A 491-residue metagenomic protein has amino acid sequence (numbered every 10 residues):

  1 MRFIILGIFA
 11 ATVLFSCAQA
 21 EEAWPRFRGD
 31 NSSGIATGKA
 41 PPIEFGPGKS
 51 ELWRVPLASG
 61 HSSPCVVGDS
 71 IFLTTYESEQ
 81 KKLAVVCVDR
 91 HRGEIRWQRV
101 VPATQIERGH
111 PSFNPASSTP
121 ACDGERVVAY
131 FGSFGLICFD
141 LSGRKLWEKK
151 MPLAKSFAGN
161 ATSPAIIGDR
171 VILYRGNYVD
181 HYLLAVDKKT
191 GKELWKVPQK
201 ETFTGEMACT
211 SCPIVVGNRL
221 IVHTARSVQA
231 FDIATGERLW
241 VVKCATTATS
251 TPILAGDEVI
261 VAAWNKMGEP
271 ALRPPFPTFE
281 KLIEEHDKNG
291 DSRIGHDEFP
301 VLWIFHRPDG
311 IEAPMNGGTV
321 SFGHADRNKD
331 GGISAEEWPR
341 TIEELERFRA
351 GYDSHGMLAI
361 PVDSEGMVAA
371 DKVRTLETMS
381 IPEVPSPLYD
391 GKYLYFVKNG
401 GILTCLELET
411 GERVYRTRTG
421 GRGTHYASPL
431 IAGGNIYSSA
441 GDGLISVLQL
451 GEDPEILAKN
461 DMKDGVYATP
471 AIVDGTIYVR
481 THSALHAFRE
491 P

Functional and structural regions predicted by a protein language model:
I5-L14: Bacterial N-terminal signal peptides
C17-P491: Noncatalytic, solvent-exposed loop/strand surfaces of beta-propeller-type extracellular/periplasmic domains
